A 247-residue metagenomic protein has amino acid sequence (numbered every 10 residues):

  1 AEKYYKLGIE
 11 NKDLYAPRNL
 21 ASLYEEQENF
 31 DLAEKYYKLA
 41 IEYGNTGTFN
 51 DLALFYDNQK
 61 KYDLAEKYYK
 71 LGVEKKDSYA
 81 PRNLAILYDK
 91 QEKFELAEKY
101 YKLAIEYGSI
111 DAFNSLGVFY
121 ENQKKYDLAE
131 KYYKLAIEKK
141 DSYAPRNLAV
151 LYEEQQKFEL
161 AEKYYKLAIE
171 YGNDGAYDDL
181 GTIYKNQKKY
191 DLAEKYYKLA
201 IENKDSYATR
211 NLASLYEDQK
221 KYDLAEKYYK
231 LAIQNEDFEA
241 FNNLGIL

Functional and structural regions predicted by a protein language model:
A1-N19, E26, Q234-L247: Low-complexity/repetitive intrinsically disordered segments
K12-D13, Y43-N45, K76-D77, Y107-S109 (+4 more regions): Short helix-capping/linker turns of helical repeat alpha-solenoids
